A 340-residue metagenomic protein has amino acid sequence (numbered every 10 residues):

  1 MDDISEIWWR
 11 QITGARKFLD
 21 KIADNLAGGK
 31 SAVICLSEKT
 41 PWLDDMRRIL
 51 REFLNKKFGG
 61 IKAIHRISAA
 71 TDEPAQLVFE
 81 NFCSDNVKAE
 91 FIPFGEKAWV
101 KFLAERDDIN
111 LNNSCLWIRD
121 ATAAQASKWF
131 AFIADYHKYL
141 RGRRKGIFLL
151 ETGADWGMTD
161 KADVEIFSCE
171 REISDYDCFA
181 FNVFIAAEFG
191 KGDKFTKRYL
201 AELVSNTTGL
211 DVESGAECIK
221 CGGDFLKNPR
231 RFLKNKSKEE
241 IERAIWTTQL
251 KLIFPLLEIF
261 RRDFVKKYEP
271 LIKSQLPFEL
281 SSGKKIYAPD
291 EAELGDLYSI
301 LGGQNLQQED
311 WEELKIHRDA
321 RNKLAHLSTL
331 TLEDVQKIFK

Functional and structural regions predicted by a protein language model:
M1-K17: Dynamic helix-loop-helix/coil hinge segments at AAA+ ATPase domain boundaries and subdomain interfaces
T13-R16, D20-K30, S37-T40, K56-G59 (+5 more regions): Amphipathic alpha-helical interface elements
L26, D45-R48, V78, R106: Terminal accessory regions of large proteins
L36-K39, A63-E73: A short hydrophobic beta-strand->loop->alpha-helix junction that borders the nucleotide-binding pocket of P-loop NTPases
W42-I61: P-loop NTPase Walker A phosphate-binding motif
R47, E73-A75, F339: Short alpha-helical interface elements
